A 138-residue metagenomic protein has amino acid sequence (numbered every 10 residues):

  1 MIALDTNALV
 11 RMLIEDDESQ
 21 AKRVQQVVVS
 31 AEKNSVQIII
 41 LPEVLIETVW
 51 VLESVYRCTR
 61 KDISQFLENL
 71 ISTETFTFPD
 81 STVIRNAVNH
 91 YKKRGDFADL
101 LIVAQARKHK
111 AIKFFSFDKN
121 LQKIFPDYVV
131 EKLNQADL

Functional and structural regions predicted by a protein language model:
M1, A104-L138: Acidic, PIN/NYN-like endoribonuclease modules and their adjacent C-terminal/linker elements
M1-I40, V55-K61, L133-L138: Short, well-structured N-terminal submotif of metal-dependent ribonuclease cores
A8, V44, V83, L101-I102 (+1 more regions): Alpha-helix capping/helix-boundary segments
R11-L13, V51, I124: Residues that scaffold the ATP/ADP-binding catalytic core of kinase and kinase-like folds
V28-V29, I71, V88: Regular secondary-structure segments
R57-E68, T75: Glycine/small-residue-rich phosphate/adenosyl-binding loop
E74-F115: Active-site neighborhoods of divalent-metal-dependent phosphate/nucleic-acid chemistry enzymes
